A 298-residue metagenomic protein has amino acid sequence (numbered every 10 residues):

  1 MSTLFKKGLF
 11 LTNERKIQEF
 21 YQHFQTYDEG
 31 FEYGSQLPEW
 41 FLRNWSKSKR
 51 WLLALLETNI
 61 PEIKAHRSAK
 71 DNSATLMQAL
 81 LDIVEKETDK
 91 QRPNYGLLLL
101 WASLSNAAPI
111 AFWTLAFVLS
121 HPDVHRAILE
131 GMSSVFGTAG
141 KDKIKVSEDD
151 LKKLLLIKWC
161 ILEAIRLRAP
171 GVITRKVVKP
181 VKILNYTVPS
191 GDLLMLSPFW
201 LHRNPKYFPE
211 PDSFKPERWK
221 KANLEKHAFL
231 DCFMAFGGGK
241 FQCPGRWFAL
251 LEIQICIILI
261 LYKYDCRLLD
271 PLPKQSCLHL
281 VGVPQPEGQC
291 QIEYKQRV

Functional and structural regions predicted by a protein language model:
M1-A111: Cytochrome P450 heme-thiolate monooxygenase catalytic core
Q78-F136, A164, M195, G245 (+1 more regions): Central I-helix of cytochrome P450 enzymes
A139-N185, P205: Conserved cytochrome P450 K-helix E-x-x-R motif and the immediately C-terminal K′/meander segment
R175-V177, S197-F199, R218, G237-G238 (+1 more regions): Active-site proximal loops enriched in glycine and acidic residues that flank catalytic Cys/His/Asp and coordinate
K182-L201, C232-I260: C-terminal, well-structured subdomains that either form a transmembrane helix-short loop-helix hairpin in multi-pass
T187, L193, F199, V281-V298: C-terminal helix/juxtamembrane-tail motif
L196-L224: Conserved cytochrome P450 K-helix/beta-meander segment immediately N-terminal to the heme-binding cysteine loop
R246-V283: Cytochrome P450 heme-binding "Cys pocket" and the immediately downstream C-terminal segment
